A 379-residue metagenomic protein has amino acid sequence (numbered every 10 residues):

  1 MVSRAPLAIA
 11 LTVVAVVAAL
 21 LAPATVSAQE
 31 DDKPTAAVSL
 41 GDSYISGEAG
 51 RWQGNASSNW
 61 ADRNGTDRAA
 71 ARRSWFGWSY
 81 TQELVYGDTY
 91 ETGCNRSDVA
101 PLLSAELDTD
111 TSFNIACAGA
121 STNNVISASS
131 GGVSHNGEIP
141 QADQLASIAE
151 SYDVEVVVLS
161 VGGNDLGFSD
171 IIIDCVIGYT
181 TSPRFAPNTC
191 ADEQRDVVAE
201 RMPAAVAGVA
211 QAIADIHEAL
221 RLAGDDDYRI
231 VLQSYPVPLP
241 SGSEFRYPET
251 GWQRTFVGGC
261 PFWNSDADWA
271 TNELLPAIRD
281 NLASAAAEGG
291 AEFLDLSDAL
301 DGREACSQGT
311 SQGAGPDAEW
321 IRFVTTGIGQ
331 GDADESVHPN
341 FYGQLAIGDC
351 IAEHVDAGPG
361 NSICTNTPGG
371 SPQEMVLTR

Functional and structural regions predicted by a protein language model:
V2-Q29: Secretory targeting and sorting signals
S27-S39, S43, E138-V157, A210-R229: Short amphipathic alpha-helices and their capping/turn segments at secondary-structure boundaries
T35-W52, S57, T66-A69, N164-L166: Catalytic nucleophile-elbow at a beta strand-turn-alpha helix junction centered on a G-D-S/GDSL motif, marking
G47-Q53, N124-S127, F168-I173, G242-F245 (+1 more regions): Short, solvent-exposed loop/turn and secondary-structure capping segments
W60-P203: Conserved SGNH/GDSL esterase-like catalytic core that processes O-acyl groups on lipids and polysaccharides
A100-S112, A205-I230, T271-L296: A structural motif corresponding to the C-terminal end of an alpha-helix and its immediate exit/capping segment
V237-H338: Mobile gating loops/cap/lid regions near enzyme active sites that modulate substrate access
E319-E374: Histidine-centered active-site loop/cap adjacent to the catalytic His in serine esterases/O-acetyl transfer systems
